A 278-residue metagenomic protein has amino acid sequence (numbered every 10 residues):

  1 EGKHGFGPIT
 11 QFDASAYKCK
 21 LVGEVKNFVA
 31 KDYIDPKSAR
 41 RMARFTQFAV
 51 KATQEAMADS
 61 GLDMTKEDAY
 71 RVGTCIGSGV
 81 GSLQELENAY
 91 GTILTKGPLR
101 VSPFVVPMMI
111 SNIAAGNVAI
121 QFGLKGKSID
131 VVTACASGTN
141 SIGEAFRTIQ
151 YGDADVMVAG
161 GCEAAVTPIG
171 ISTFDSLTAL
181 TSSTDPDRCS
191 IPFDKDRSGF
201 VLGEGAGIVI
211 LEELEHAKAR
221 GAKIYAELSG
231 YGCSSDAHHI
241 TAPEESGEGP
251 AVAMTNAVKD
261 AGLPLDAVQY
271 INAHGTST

Functional and structural regions predicted by a protein language model:
E1, K51-E55, I113, N117-Q121 (+6 more regions): Alpha-helical scaffold segments in soluble metabolic enzymes
E1-T10, D185-L263, A267-Y270: Condensing-enzyme catalytic core mediating Claisen C-C bond formation in acyl metabolism
K3-T133, C162-I171, A267-T278: Conserved beta-ketoacyl condensing-enzyme motif
A69-V72, R100-V101, L124-S128, E144 (+7 more regions): Short coil/turn connectors at secondary-structure junctions
C75-G77, V132, M157-E163, G203 (+2 more regions): Short beta-strand segments
Q84-P98, T148-Y151, I171-T184, E245-G249: A glycine- and small-aliphatic-rich helix-loop capping segment at beta-alpha/alpha-beta transitions that lines
G138: Short conserved active-site loop signatures built around small residues
D153-S198, Y231-E245, G275-T278: Acyl-CoA/ACP chain-elongation machinery
